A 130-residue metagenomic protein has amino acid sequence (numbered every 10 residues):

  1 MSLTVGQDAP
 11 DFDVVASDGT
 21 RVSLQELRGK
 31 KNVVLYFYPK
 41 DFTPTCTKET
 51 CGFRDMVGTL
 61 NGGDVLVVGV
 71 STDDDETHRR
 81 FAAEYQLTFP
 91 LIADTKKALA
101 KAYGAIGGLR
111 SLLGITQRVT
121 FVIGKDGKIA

Functional and structural regions predicted by a protein language model:
M1-A130: Chalcogenol-based redox active-site neighborhoods
